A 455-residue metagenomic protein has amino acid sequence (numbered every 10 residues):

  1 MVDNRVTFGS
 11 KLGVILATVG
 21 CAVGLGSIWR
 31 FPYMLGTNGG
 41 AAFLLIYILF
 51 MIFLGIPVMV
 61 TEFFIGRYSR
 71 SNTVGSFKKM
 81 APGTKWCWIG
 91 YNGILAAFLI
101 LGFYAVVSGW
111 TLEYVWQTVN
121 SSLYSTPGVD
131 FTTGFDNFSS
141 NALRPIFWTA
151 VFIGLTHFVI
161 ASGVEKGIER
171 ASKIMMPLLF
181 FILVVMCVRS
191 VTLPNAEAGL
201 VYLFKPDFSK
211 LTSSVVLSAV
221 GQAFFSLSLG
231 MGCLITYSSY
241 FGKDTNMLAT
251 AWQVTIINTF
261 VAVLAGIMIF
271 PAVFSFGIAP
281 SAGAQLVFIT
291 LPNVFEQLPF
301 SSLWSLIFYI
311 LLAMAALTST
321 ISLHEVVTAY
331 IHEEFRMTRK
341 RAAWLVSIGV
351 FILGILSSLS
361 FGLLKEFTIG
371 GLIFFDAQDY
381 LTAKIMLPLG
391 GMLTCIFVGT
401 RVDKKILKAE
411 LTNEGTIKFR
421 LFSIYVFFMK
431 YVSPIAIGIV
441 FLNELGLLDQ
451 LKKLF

Functional and structural regions predicted by a protein language model:
M1-V2, G75, S108-S140, Y240-D244 (+7 more regions): Helix-loop-helix connectors at the membrane interface of multi-pass transporters/channels
M1-W29, V58-F63, R67-M80, T84-Y91 (+2 more regions): Membrane-interface "cap" regions at the ends of multi-pass membrane proteins
V2-N4, F8, E169, K173-L317 (+1 more regions): Membrane-embedded translocation segments of transport machinery
V2-V6, Y33-N38, Y68-N92, A105-E165 (+5 more regions): Inter-helical loop and helix-membrane interface segments of multi-pass membrane transporters/permeases
T7-T18, F43-I46, K85-F98, F147-A150 (+6 more regions): Select transmembrane alpha-helical segments in multipass membrane proteins
L12-I15, C21, I146-F147, I257-V263 (+4 more regions): Loop-to-transmembrane helix boundary motifs in multi-pass membrane proteins
G13-F50, I235-S238, L248-W252, I256 (+2 more regions): Transmembrane helix-boundary motif of multi-pass solute transporters/channels
I373-F397, K418-F455: A generic transmembrane alpha-helix motif of multi-pass inner-membrane proteins
